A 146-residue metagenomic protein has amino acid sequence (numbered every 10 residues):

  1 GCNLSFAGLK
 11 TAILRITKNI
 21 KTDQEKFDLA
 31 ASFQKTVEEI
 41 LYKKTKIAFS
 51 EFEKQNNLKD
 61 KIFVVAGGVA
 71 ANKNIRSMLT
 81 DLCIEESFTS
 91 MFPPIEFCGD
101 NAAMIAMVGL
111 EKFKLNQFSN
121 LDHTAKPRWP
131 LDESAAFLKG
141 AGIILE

Functional and structural regions predicted by a protein language model:
G1-F63, N72-E86, F113, E133-E146: A contiguous, well-structured pocket-lining segment that forms one wall/lid of small-molecule binding clefts in soluble
L29, A71, C98-A102: Short, conserved alpha-helical segments within structured domains
I62-F63, T80-I105: Conserved phosphate-binding/catalytic loops in two-lobed NTP-binding clefts
G68: Active-site glycine-centered loops adjacent to acidic/histidine catalytic or metal-binding residues that shape
P93-D132: Glycine-rich phosphate-binding/hydrolytic loop that grips phosphoryl groups
